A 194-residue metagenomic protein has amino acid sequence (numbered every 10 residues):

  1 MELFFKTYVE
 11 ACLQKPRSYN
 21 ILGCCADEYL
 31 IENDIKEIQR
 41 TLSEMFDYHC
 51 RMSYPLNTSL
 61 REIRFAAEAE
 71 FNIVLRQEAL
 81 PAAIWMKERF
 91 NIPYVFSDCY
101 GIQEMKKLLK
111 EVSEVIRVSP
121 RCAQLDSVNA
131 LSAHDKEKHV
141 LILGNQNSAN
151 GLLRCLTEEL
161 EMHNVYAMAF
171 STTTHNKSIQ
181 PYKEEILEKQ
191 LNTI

Functional and structural regions predicted by a protein language model:
M1-I194: An N-terminal assembly and electron-transfer interface module characteristic of large anaerobic redox and radical
